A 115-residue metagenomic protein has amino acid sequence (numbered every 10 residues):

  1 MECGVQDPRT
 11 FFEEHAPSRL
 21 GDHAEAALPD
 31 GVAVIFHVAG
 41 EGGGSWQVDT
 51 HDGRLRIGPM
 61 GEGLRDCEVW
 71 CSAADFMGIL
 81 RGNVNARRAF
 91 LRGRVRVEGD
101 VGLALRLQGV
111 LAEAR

Functional and structural regions predicted by a protein language model:
M1-R115: Feature captures hydrophobic
